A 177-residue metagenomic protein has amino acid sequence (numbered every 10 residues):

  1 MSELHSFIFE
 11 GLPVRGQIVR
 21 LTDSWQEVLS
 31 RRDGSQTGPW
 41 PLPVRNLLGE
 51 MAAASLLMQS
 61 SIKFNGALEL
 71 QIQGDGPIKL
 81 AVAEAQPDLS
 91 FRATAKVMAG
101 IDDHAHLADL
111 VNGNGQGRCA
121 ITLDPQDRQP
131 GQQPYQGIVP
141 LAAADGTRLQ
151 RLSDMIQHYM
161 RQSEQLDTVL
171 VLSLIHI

Functional and structural regions predicted by a protein language model:
M1-S173: General detector of N-terminal leader/presequence modules that precede the first folded domain
I175-I177: Conserved small/polar residues in nucleotide/adenosyl-binding loops
